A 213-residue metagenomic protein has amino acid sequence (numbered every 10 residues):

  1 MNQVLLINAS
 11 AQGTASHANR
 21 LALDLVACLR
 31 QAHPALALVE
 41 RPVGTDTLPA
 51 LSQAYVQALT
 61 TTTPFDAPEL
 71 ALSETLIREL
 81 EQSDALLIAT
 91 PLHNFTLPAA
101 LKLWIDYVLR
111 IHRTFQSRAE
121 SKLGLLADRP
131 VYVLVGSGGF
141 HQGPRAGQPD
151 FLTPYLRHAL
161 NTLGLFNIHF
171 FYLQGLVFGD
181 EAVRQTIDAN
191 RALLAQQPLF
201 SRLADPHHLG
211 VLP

Functional and structural regions predicted by a protein language model:
M1-R110, L193-P213: N-terminal beta1-alpha1-beta2 submodule of the flavodoxin-like/Rossmannoid cofactor-binding fold
S10-Q12, S137-H141, G175-G179: A short, flexible beta-alpha/helix-coil linker loop
L36-L38, V131, N167-I168: Hydrophobic anchor at the start of a short beta-strand that flanks the dinucleotide cofactor-binding loop
D66-E69, R113, P149, I187: A conditional alpha-helix N-cap/helix-loop micro-motif detector
A89, L134-G136, Y172: Short beta-strand segments
D106-E120: Conserved nucleotide-sugar donor-interacting segment of glycosyltransferase catalytic cores, predominantly GT-B
S117-T162: Short, glycine-/small-residue-rich phosphate/pyrophosphate-handling segment
G143, G147-P213: Glycine-rich phosphate/pyrophosphate-binding loop and the adjoining helix
